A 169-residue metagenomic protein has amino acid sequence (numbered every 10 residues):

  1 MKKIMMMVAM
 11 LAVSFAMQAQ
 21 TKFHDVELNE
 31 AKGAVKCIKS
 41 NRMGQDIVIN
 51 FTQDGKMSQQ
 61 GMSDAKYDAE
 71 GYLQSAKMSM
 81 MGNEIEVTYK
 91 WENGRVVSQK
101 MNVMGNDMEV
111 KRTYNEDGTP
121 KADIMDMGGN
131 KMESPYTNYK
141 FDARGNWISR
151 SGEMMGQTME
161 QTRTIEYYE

Functional and structural regions predicted by a protein language model:
M1-K22: Bacterial Sec-dependent N-terminal signal peptides
Q20-E169: Buried hydrophobic residues that stabilize the cores of well-folded domains
